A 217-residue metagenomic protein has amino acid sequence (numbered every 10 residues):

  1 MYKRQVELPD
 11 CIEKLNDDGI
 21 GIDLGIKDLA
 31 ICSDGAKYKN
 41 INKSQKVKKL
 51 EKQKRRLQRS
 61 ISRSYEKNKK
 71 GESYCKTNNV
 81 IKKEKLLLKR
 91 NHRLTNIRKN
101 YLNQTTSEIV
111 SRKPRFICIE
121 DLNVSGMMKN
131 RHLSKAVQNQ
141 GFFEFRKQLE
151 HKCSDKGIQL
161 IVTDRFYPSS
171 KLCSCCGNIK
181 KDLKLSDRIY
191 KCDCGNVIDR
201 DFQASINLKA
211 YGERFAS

Functional and structural regions predicted by a protein language model:
K3-S217: Positively charged, helix-rich recognition surfaces that bind polyanionic ligands
